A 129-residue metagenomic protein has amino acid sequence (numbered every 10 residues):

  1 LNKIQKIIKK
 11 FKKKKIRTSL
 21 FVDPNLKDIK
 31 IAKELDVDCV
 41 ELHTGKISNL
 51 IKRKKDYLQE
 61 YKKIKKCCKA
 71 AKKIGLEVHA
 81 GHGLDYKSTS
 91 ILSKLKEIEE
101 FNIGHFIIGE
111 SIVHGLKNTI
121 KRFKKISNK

Functional and structural regions predicted by a protein language model:
L1-K10, K14-I16: Extended substrate/RNA-proximal surfaces in nucleic-acid metabolism proteins
K3-I7, D28-I31, E60-C67, S88 (+2 more regions): A general structural detector for well-ordered alpha-helical segments in enzyme core domains, enriched
I16-A70, I74: Histidine/lysine/aspartate-rich catalytic loop segments that bind and position anionic ligands
F21, E60, G81-H82, I112: Glycine- and other small-residue-rich loops at beta-strand/loop junctions that grip anionic moieties
P24-L35, A80, L84-I98: Catalytic cores of alpha/beta
C39-K52, E97-L116: Glycine-rich phosphate-binding active-site loops on the catalytic face of alpha/beta enzymes
K52-Y57, G109-K129: C-terminal helical cap(s) of enzyme catalytic domains, especially alpha/beta-barrels
